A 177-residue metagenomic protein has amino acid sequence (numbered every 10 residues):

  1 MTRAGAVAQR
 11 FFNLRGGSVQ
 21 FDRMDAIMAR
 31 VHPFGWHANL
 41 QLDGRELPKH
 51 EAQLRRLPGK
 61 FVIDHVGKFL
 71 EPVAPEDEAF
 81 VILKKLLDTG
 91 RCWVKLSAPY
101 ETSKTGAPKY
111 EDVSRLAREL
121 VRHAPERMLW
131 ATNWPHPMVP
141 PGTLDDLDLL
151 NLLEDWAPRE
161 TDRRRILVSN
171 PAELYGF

Functional and structural regions predicted by a protein language model:
M1-E46, A52, D88, K95-A107: Active-site gating/metal-coordination segments in enzymes
R10, I63-D64, K95-S97, M128-T132: Active-site neighborhood of phospho(di)ester-bond hydrolases with catalytic His/Asp-centered motifs
D22-R23, I27, V62, P137 (+1 more regions): A generic "structured core" feature
V31, H65, V94, L120 (+3 more regions): Conserved, mostly hydrophobic/aromatic
H50-E51, V73-E78, K104-S114, P135-N151: Histidine/acidic-residue-rich catalytic or RNA/ligand-binding cores of hydrolases and nuclease-related proteins
I82, E111-A124: A short, acidic, amphipathic alpha-helical segment used as a generic capping/interface helix at domain edges
P99-T102, A107-S114, R164-F177: C-terminal helical cap
E119-R127, P141-F177: Mid-to-C-terminal alpha-helical segments outside catalytic/metal-binding sites
